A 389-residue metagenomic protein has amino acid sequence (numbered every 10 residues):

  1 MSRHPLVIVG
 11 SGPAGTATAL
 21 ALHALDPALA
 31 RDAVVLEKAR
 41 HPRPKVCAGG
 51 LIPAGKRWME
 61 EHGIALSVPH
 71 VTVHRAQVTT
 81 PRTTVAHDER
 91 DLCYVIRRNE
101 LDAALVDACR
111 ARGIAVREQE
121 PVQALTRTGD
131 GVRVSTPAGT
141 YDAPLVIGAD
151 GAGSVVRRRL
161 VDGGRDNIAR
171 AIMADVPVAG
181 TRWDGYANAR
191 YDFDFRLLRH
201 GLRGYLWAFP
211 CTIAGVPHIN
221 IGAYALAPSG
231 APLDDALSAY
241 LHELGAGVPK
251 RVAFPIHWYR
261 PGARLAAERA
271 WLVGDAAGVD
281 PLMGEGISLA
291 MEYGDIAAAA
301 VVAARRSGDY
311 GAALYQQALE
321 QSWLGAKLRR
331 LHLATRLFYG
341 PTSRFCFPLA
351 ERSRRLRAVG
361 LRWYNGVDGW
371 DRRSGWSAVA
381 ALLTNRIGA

Functional and structural regions predicted by a protein language model:
V7-S11, L20-V46: Glycine-rich FAD pyrophosphate-binding loop
V9, G148-A149, L272: Redox-cofactor binding/interface segments in oxidoreductases and associated redox assembly factors
G15-T16: N-terminal Rossmann-fold NAD(P) dinucleotide-binding loop
A21, A108-A246: Predominantly flavin-linked oxidoreductase catalytic cores and closely associated redox partners
A39-H62: Conserved N-terminal glycine-rich FAD pyrophosphate-binding loop of Rossmann-like flavoproteins
K56-V106: A conserved beta-strand/loop capping segment in the N-terminal third of enzymes that catalyze redox or closely related
A124, A225-A300: FAD/FMN-dependent oxidoreductases across multiple families
V302-A389: C-terminal helical "tail/cap" subdomain of flavin- and related membrane-associated enzymes
